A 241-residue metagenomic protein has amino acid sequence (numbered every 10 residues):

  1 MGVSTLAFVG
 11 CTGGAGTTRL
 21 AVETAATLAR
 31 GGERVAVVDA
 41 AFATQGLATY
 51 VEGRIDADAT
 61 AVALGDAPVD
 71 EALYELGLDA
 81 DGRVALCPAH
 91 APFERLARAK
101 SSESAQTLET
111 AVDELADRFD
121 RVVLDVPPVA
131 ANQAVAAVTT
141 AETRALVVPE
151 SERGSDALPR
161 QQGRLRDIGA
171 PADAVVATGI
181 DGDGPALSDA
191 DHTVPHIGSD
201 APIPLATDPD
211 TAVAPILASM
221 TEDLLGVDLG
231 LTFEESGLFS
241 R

Functional and structural regions predicted by a protein language model:
M1-T5, D167, D173, A177 (+2 more regions): Acidic-aromatic/histidine active-site loop/patch
G2-S4, G31-R34, D56-A57, D81-G82 (+2 more regions): Short coil/turn connectors at secondary-structure junctions
G2-T44, M220: Walker A/P-loop phosphate-binding motif and the immediately C-terminal alpha-helix
T5, V37, V84-L86, V175 (+1 more regions): Conserved beta-strand scaffold positions in the cores of enzyme catalytic domains, especially in NTP/NDP-utilizing
T12, A40-A116: P-loop/Walker-type NTP enzyme "switch/lid" segment
A21, T107-L108, A130-A131, L158 (+1 more regions): Amphipathic coiled-coil/heptad-repeat helices and related helical stalk/stem segments that mediate oligomerization
D113-P202: Conserved catalytic-core segment of NTP-binding enzymes
G198-E222: C-terminal boundary of histidine-terminating zinc-finger modules
